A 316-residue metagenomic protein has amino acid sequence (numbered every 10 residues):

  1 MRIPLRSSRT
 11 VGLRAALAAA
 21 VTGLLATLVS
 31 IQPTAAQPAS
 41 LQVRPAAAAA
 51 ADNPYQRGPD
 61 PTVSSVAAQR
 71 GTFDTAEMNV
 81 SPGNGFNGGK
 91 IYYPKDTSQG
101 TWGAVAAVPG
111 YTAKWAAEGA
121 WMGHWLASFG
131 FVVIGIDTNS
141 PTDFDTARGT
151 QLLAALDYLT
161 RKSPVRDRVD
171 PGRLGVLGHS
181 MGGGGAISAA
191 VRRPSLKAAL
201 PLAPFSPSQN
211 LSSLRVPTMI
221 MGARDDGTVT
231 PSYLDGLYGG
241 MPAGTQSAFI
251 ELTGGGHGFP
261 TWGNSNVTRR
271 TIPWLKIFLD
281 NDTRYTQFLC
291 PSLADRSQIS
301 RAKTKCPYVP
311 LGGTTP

Functional and structural regions predicted by a protein language model:
M1-A39: Secretory targeting and sorting signals
V43-G100: N-terminal cap/lid segment of alpha/beta-hydrolase-fold proteins
D96-T101, F144-G184, R284: Gly/Ser-rich "nucleophile elbow"/oxyanion-hole loop immediately N-terminal to the catalytic nucleophile in hydrolases
G100-G110: Short beta-strand element of the alpha/beta-hydrolase
A116-I136: Short amphipathic alpha-helix adjacent to the substrate-entry channel of hydrolases
L214, M219-G222: Short beta-strand/loop motif that positions the catalytic acidic residue of the alpha/beta-hydrolase fold
V229-G240: Short alpha-helix in the alpha/beta-hydrolase fold that links the catalytic acid
T253-G254, G263-P316: Alpha/beta-hydrolase-fold serine-hydrolase catalytic core, especially in secreted/extracellular enzymes
